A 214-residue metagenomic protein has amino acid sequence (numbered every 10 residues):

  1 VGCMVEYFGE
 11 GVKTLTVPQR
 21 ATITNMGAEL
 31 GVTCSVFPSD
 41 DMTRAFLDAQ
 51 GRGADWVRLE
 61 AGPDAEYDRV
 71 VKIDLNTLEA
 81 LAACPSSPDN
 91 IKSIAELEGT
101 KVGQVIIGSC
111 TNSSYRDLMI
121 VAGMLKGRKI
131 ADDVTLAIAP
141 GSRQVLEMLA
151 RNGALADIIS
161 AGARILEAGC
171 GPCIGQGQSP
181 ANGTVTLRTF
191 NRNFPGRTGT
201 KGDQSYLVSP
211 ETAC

Functional and structural regions predicted by a protein language model:
V1-A213: Fe-S-dependent hydro-lyases/dehydratases of central metabolism
